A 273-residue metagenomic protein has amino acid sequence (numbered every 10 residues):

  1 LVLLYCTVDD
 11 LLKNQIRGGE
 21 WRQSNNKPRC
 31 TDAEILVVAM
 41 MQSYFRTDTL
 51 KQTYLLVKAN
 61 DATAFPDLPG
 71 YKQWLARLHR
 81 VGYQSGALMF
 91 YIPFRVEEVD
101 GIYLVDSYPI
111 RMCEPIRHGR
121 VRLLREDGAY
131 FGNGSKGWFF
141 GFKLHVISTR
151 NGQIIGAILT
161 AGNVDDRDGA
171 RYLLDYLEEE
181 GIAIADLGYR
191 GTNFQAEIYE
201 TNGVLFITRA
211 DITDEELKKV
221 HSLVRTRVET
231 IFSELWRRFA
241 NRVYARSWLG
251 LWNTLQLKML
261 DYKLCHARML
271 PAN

Functional and structural regions predicted by a protein language model:
L1-N273: Short alpha-helical elements
